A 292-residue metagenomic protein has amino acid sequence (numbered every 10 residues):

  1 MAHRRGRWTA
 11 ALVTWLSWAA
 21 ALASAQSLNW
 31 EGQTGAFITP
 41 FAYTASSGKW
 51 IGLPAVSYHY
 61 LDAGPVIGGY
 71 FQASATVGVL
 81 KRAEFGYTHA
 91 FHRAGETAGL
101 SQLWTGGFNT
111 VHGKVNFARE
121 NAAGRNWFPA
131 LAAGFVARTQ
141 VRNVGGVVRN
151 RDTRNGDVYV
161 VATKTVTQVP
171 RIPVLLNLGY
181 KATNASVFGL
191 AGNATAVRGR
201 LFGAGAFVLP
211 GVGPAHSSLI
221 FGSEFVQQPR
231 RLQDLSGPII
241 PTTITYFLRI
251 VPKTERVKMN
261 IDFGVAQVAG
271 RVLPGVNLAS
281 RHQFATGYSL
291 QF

Functional and structural regions predicted by a protein language model:
M1-Q33: Cleavable N-terminal export/targeting peptides
A25-Q168, S236: Transmembrane beta-barrel domains of Gram-negative outer membranes and organellar outer membranes
A55-H59, E84-G86, H112, F128-G134 (+5 more regions): Residue-level detector of the transmembrane beta-barrel scaffold of outer-membrane proteins
Y60-G64, K81, H89-G95, F117 (+8 more regions): Transmembrane beta-strands of outer-membrane beta-barrel pores
T76-L80, N116-A122, T163-Q168, A206-P214 (+2 more regions): Structural signature of outer-membrane beta-barrel channels/translocons
K81-Y87, R119-G124, V141, V169-V174 (+2 more regions): Repeated loop/turn-to-beta-strand initiation elements of outer-membrane beta-barrel proteins
T110-F117, L278-F292: Outer-membrane beta-barrel "beta-signal"
R151-T243: Detector for outer-membrane/organellar transmembrane beta-barrel domains, recognizing the amphipathic beta-strand
